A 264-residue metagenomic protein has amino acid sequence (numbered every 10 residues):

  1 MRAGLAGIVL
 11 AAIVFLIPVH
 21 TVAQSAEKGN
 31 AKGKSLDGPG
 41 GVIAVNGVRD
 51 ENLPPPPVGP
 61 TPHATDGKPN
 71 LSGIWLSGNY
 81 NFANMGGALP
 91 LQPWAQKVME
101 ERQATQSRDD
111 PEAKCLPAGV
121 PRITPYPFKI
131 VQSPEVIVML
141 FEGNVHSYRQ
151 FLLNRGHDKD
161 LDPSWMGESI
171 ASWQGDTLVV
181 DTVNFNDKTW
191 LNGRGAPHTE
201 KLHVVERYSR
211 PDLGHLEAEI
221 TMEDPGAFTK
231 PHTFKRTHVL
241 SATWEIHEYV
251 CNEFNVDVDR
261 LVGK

Functional and structural regions predicted by a protein language model:
M1-V9: Bacterial N-terminal signal peptides that target proteins for export
L5, I13, I17-K264: PEST-like low-complexity, intrinsically disordered acidic/proline/serine-rich tracts that flank trafficking/processing
